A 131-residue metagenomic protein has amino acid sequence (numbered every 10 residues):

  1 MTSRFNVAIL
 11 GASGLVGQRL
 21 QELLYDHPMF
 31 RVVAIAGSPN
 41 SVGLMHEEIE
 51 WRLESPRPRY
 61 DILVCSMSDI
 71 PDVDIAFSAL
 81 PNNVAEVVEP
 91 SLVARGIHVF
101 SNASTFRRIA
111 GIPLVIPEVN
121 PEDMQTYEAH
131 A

Functional and structural regions predicted by a protein language model:
T2-A131: N-terminal Rossmann-like NAD(P) cofactor-binding subdomain of oxidoreductases, focused on the glycine-rich
